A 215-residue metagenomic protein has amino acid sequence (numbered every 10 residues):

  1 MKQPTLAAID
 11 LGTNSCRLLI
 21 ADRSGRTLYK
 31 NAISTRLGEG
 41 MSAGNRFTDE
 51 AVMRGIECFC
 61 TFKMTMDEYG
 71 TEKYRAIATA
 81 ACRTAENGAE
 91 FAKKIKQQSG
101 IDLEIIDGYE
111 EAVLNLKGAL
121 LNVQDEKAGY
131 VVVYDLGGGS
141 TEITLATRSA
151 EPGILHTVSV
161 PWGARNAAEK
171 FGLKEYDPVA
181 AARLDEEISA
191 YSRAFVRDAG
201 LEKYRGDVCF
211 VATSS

Functional and structural regions predicted by a protein language model:
M1-K2, D107-V131, D198: Conserved phosphate-binding catalytic cores of ATP/NTP-utilizing and phosphoryl-transfer enzymes
M1-L28, E126-H156, V160, S215: Gly/Thr-rich phosphate-binding beta-strand-loop-beta motif of the actin/hexokinase/Hsp70
N14-E50, S149-R183: Short glycine-rich, Thr/Ser-proximal phosphate-binding strand/loop in the N-terminal lobe of ATP-dependent enzymes
V52-I56, C60-D67: N-terminal, Lys/Arg-enriched amphipathic/low-complexity engagement segments that precede the first folded domain
K63-A92, C209-S214: Short beta-strand-loop/turn "lid" adjacent to the catalytic site in phosphate-handling enzymes
E68-Y69, A89, T147-S215: Phosphate-binding glycine-rich/basic clefts of nucleotide- and phosphate-handling proteins, predominantly
R75, R83-L121: Glycine-rich phosphate-binding loop and adjoining helix at the ATP-binding site of ATP-dependent phosphoryl-transfer
L121-Y134, D177-E186: A polyampholytic, Gly/Pro-enriched intrinsically disordered region
